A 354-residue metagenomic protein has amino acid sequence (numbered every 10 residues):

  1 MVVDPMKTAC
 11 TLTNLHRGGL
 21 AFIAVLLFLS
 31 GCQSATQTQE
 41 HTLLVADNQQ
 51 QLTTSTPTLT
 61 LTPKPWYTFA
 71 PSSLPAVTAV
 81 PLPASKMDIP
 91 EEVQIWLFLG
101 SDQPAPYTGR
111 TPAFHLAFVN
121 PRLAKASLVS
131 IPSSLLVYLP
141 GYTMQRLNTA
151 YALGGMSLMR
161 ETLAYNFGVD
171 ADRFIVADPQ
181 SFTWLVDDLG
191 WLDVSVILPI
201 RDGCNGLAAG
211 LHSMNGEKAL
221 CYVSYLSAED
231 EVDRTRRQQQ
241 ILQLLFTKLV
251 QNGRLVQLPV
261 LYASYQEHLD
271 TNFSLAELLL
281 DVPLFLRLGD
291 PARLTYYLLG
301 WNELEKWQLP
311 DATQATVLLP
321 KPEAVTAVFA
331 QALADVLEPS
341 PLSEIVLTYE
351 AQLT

Functional and structural regions predicted by a protein language model:
T8-G19: Bacterial N-terminal signal peptides that target proteins for export
A21-L26: Sec-dependent N-terminal signal peptides
F28-G31: C-terminal motif of bacterial Sec signal peptides marking the signal peptidase cleavage site
Q33-T354: Non-catalytic, solvent-exposed segments at the cell envelope interface
